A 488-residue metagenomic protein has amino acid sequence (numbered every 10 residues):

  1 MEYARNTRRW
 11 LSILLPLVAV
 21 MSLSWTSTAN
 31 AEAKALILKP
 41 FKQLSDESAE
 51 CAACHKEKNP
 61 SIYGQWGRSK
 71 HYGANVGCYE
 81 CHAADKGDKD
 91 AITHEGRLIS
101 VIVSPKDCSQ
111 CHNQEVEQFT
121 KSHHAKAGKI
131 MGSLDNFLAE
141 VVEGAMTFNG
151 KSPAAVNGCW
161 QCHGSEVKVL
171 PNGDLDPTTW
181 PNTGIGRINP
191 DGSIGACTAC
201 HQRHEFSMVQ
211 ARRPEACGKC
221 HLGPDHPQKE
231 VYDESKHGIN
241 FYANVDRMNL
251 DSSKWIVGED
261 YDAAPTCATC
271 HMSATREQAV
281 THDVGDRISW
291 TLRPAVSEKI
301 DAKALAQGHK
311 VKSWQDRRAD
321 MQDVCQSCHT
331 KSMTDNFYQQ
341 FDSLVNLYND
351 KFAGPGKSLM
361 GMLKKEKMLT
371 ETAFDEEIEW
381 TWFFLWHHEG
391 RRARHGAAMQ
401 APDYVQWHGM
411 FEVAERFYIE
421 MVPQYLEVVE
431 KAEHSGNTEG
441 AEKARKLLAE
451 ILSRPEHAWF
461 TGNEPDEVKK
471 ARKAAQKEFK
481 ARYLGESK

Functional and structural regions predicted by a protein language model:
M1-R9: N-terminal secretory signal peptides that target proteins for export/translocation
A4, L15-P16, I62, K480: Enrichment for repetitive, rod-forming helical segments
N6, M21, A31-A33: Short stretches within intrinsically disordered, low-complexity N-terminal or propeptide regions
R9, L15, T28-N30: Serine/threonine-rich, low-complexity intrinsically disordered segments
S12-S24: Bacterial N-terminal signal peptides
W25-K488: Short sequence/structural segments immediately N-terminal
